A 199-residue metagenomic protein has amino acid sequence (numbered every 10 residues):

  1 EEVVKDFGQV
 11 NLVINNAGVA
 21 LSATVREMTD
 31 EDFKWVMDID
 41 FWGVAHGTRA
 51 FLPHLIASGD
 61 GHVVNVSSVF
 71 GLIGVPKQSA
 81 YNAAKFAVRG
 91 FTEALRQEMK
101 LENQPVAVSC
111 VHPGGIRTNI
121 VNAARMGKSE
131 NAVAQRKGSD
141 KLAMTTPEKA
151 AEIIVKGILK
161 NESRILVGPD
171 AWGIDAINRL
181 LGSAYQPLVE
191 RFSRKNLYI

Functional and structural regions predicted by a protein language model:
E1-G8: Conserved amphipathic alpha-helix within the SDR
N16-L21: Conserved NAD(P)H cofactor-binding loop of Rossmann-fold oxidoreductase domains
T24-V25, T29-K34: Substrate-binding pocket helix/loop in short-chain dehydrogenase/reductase
R26, I73-S79: Active-site loop immediately N-terminal to the catalytic Tyr-X3-Lys motif of short-chain dehydrogenase/reductase
T48, A84: Active-site helix of classical SDR
S68: Residue(s) in the substrate-gating loop at a strand-loop-helix junction that position the organic substrate next
K100-P169: SDR active-site lid
